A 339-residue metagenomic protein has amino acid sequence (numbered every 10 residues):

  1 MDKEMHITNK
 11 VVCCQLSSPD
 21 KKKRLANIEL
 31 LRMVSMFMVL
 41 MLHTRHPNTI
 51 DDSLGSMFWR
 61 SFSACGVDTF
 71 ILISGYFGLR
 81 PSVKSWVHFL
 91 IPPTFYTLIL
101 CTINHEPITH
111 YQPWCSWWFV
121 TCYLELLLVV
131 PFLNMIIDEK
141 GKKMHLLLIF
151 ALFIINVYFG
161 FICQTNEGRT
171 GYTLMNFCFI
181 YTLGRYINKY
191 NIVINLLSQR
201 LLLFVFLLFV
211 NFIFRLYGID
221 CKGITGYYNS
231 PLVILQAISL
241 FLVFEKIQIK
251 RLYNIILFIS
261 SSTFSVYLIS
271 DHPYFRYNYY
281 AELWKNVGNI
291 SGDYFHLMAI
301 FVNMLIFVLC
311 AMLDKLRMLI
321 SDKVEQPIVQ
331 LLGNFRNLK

Functional and structural regions predicted by a protein language model:
M1-R24: Short, Lys/Arg-rich, polar N-terminal cytosolic tail immediately upstream of the first transmembrane signal-anchor
K21-L25, L79-W86, L133-M144, I187-Q199 (+1 more regions): Membrane-interface helix-boundary motifs at transmembrane edges
I28-L31, S35, R60-V130, Q199 (+3 more regions): Transmembrane alpha-helical segments and their boundary/interface "anchor" motifs in multi-pass integral membrane
R32, Q112, M135-Y228, D271 (+2 more regions): Aromatic-enriched alpha-helical transmembrane segments of multi-pass intramembrane proteins
M38-T49, D271-H272: Alpha-helical transmembrane segments of multi-pass membrane proteins
L54-G66, I108-C122, F161-I180, F212-I238 (+1 more regions): Interfacial loop-to-helix transition and helix-capping segments at the boundaries of transmembrane helices
L72, Y76-R80, L126-N134, D138 (+6 more regions): Hydrophobic transmembrane alpha-helices
F212-D322: Alpha-helical transmembrane segments of multi-pass integral membrane proteins
